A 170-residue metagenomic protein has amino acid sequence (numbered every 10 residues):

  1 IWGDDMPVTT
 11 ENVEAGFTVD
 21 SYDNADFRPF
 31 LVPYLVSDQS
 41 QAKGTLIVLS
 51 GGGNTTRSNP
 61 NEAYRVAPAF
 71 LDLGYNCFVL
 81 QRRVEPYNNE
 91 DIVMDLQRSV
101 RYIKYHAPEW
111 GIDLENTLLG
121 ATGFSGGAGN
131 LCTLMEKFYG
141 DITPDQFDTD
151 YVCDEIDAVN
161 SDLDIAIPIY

Functional and structural regions predicted by a protein language model:
I1-Q41, N89-E90: N-terminal cap/lid segment of alpha/beta-hydrolase-fold proteins
M6-P7, G52-T55, V84-Y87, S125-G129: Solvent-exposed loop/turn segments at secondary-structure junctions within structured extracellular/periplasmic domains
A25, Q39-Q41, L71-D72, D113-E115 (+1 more regions): Extracellular/periplasmic catalytic domains that process cell-envelope and extracellular macromolecules
A42-G51: Short beta-strand element of the alpha/beta-hydrolase
K43-G44, R57-P60, E90, C132-M135 (+1 more regions): Short, solvent-exposed loop/turn and secondary-structure capping segments
T45, L71-Q81, I165: A fold-wide structural signal in alpha/beta-hydrolase
S58-R65, L80-L114: Catalytic nucleophile-loop/oxyanion-hole region of alpha/beta-hydrolase and closely related hydrolase-like folds
R98-Y170: Primarily recognizes the serine-hydrolase "nucleophile elbow" in alpha/beta-hydrolase and SGNH/GDSL folds
